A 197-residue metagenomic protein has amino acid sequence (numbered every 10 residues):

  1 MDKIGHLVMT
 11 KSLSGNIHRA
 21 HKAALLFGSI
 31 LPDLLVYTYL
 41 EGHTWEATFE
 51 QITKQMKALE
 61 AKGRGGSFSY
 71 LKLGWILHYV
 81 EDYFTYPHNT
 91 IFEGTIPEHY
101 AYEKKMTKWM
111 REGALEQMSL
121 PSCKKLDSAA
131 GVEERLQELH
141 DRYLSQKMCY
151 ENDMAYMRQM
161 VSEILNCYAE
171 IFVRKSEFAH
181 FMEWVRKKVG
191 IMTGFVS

Functional and structural regions predicted by a protein language model:
M1-W75, V80-S197: N-terminal leader/auxiliary helical segments
